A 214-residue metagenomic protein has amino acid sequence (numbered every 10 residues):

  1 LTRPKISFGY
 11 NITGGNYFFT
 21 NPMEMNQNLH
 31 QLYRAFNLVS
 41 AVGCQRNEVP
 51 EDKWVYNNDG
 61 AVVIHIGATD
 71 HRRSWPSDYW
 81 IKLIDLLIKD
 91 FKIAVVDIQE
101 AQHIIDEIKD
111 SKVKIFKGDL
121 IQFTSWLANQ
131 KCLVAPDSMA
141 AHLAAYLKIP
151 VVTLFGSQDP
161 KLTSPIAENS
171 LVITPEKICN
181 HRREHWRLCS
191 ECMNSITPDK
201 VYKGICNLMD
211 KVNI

Functional and structural regions predicted by a protein language model:
L1-I214: Catalytic machinery of carbohydrate-active enzymes, primarily nucleotide-sugar-dependent glycosyltransferases
